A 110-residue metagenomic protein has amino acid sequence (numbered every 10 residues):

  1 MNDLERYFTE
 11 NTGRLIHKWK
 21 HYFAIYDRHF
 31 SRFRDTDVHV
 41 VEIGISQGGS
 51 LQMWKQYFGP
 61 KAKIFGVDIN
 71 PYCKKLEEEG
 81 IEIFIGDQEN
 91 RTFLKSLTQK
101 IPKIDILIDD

Functional and structural regions predicted by a protein language model:
M1-I108: A short alpha-helical cap/connector motif
